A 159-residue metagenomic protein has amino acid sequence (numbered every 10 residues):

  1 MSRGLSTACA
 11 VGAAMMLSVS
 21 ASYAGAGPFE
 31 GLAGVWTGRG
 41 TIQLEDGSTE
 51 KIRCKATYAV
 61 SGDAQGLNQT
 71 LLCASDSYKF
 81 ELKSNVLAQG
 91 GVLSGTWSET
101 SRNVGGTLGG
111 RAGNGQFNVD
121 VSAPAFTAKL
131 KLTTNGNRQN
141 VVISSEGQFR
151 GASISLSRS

Functional and structural regions predicted by a protein language model:
M1-S6: Positively charged n-region of N-terminal signal peptides that target proteins for export
A8-V19: Bacterial N-terminal signal peptides
V19-G25: Bacterial Sec-dependent signal peptides at the C-terminal "C-region" and cleavage site
G25-N135, V141-S159: Central antiparallel beta-sheet cores of small beta-barrel/beta-sandwich binding domains
